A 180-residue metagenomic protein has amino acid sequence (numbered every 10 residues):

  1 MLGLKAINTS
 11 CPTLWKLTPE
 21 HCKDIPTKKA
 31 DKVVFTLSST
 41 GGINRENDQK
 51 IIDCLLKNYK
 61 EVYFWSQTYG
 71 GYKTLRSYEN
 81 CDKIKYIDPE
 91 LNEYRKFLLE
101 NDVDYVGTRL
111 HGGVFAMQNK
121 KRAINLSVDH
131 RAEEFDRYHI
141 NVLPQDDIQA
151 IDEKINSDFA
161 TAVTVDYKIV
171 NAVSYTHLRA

Functional and structural regions predicted by a protein language model:
M1-R179: Active-site anion-handling motifs in enzyme catalytic cores
